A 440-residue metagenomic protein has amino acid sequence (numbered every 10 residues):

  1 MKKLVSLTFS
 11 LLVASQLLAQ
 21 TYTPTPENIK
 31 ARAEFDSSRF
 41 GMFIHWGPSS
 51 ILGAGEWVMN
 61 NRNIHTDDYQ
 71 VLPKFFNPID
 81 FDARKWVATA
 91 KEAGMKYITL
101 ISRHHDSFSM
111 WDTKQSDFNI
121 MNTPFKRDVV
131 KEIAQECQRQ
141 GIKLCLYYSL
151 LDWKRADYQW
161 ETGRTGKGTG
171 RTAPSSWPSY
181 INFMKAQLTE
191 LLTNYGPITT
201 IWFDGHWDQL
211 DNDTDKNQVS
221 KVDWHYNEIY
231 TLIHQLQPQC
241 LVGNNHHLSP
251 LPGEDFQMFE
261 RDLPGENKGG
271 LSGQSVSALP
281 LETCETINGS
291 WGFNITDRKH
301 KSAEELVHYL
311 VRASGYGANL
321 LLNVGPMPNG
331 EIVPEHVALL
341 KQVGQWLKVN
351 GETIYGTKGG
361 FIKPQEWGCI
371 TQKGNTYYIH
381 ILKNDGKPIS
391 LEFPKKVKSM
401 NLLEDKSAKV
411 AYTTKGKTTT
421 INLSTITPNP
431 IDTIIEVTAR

Functional and structural regions predicted by a protein language model:
M1-T21: Bacterial Sec-dependent N-terminal signal peptides
Q20-R440: Mature catalytic domains of secreted/periplasmic carbohydrate-active enzymes
